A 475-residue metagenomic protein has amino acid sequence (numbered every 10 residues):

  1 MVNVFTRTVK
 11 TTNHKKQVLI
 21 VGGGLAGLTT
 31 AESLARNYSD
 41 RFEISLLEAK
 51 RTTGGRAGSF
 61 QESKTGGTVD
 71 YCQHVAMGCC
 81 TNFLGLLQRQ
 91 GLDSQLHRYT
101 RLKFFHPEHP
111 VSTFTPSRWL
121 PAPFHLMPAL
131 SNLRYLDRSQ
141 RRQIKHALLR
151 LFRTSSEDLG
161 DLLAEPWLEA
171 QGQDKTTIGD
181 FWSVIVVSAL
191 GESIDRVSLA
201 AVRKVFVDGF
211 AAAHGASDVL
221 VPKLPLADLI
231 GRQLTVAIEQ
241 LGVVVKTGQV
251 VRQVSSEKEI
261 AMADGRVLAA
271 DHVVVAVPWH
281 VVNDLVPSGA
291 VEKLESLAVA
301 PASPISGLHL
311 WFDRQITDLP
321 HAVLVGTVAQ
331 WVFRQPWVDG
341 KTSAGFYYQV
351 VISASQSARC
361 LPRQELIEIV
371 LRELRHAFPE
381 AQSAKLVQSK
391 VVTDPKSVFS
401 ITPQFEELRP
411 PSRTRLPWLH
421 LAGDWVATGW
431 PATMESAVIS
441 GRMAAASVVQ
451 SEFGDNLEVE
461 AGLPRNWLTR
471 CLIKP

Functional and structural regions predicted by a protein language model:
V2, Q249-A381, E458, G462-L463: Mid-domain catalytic core of redox enzymes that form a hydrophobic substrate pocket/lid adjacent to a catalytic redox
K16-S45: N-terminal Rossmann-like FAD-binding beta1-loop-alpha1 element of flavoenzymes
A35-S63: Glycine-rich FAD pyrophosphate-binding loop
F83-L84, Q88-L199, R203: Mobile amphipathic helical/loop "lid" adjacent to a hydrophobic cofactor/ligand pocket
K204-E257, L268, H272: Helical element adjacent to the flavin cofactor pocket in flavoenzyme catalytic cores
P336-T342, D394-L421, W425-T428: FAD-binding beta-loop-beta segment adjacent to the flavin cofactor pocket
V426-V448: A conserved FAD-binding loop/helix module that cradles the flavin
V449-P475: Active-site-proximal substrate-binding core of FAD-dependent oxidoreductases
